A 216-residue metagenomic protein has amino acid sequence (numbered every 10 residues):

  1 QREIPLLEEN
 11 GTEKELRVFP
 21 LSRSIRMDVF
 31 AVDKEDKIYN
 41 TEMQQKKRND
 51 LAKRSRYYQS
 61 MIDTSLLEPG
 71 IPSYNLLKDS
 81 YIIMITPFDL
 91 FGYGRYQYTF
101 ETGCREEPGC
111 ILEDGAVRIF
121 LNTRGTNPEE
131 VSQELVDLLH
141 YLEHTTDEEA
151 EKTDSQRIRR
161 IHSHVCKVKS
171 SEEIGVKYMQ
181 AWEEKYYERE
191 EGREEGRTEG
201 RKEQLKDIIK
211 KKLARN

Functional and structural regions predicted by a protein language model:
Q1-V117, N127-E129, E191: Accessory alpha/beta interaction modules
T12, S24, I38, L66 (+7 more regions): A near-ubiquitous, low-amplitude feature marking generic local secondary-structure context
V32, Y39-Q44, E134-N216: Short, charged alpha-helical interaction segments and adjacent helix-coil junctions
M84-P87, N122-T123, K169: Pocket-edge structural micro-motifs
E106, D114-N127, Q133-T145, K152-T153: Upstream accessory/linker segments immediately N-terminal to the RecA-like ATPase cores of bacterial MutS and a subset
G125-E129, I209-K212: A short, ordered amphipathic alpha-helix with a cationic face
